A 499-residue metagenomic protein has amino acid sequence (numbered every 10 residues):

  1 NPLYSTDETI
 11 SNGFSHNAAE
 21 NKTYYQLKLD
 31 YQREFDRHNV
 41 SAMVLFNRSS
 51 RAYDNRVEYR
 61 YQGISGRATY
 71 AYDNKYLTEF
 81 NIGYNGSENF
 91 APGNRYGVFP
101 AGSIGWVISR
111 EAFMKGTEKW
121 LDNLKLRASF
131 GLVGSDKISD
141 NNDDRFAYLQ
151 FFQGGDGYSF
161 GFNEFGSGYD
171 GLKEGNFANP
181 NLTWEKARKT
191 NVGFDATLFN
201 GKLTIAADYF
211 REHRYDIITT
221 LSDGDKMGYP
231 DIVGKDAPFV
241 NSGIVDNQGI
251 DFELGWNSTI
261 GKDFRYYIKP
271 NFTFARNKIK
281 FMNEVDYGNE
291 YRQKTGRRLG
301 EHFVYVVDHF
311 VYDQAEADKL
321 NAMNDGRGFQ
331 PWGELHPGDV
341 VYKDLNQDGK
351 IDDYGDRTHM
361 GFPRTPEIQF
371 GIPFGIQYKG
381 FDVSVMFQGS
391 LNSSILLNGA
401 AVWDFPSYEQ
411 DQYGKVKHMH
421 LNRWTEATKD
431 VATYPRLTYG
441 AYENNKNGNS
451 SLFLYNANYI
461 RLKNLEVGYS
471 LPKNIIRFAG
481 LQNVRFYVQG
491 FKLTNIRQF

Functional and structural regions predicted by a protein language model:
N1-V304, N445, N449-F499: Extracellular/periplasmic, surface-exposed regions of secreted and cell-surface proteins
I10-N21, Y25, Y31, N55 (+3 more regions): Residues embedded in well-ordered regular secondary structure
Y84, R211, Q388-L391, A401: A short beta-strand motif that forms part of the nucleic acid-binding face of small beta-barrel RNA-binding folds
N142, Q150, N257-R364, D404 (+2 more regions): Conserved small-residue
T219-D223, I351-D353, A401-W403: Conserved active-site-proximal loop/helix segments of enzymes involved in bacterial cell-wall and related
K269, D356, P366-G380, K463-G468: Conserved SET/PR-domain catalytic core that frames the SAM/AdoMet-binding pocket
P363-N398: Glycine-rich, aromatic-lined ligand/substrate-binding cores of catalytic and carbohydrate-binding domains
S390-R485, Q489-G490: Extracytoplasmic gating/loop element in the C-terminal half of outer-membrane beta-barrel translocons and assembly
